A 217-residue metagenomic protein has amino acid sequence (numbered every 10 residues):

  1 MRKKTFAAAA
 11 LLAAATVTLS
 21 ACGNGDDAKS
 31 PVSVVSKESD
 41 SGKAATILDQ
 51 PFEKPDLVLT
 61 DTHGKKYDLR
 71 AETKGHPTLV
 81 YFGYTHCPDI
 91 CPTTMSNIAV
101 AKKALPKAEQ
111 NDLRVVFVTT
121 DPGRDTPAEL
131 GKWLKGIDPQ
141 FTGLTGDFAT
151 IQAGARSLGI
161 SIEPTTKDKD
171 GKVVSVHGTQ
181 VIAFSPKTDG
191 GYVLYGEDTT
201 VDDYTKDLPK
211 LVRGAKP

Functional and structural regions predicted by a protein language model:
M1-A10: Bacterial N-terminal signal peptides that target proteins for export
V17-A21: C-terminal motif of bacterial Sec signal peptides marking the signal peptidase cleavage site
G23-D26: Bacterial signal peptide processing site
S36-A71: N-terminal "domain-start" segment that seeds a small globular fold
F52-K54, T62, E72-P77, T93 (+5 more regions): Extracytoplasmic
L69-I98: Short active-site neighborhood of thiol/selenol oxidoreductases, capturing the structured segment around
T93-G154: Structural microenvironment flanking redox-active thiols in thiol-disulfide oxidoreductases
T150-D207: Thiol/disulfide oxidoreductase modules built on the thioredoxin-like
